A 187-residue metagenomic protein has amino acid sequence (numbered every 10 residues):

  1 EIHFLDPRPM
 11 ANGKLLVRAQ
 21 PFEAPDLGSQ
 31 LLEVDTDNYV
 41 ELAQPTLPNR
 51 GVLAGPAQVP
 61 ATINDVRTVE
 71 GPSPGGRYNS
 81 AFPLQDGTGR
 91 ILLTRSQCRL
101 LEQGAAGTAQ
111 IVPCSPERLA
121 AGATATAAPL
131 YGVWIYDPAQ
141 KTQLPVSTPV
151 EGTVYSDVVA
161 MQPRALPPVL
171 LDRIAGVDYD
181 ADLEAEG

Functional and structural regions predicted by a protein language model:
E1, D37-S73, V150-R164: Surface-exposed loop and turn segments in beta-propeller and other repeat-based domains that flank or scaffold
E1-D37: Beta-propeller domains
I2-K14, E70-T88, D157-E184: Structural signature of eukaryotic scaffold interfaces centered on beta-propeller domains
D6, P21-A24, V69-P72, L119-A127: Short consensus segments that form the blades of beta-propeller domains, in both extracellular/periplasmic
L15-A19, E33, R90-S96, L100-L101 (+2 more regions): Residue position within the beta-strands of beta-propeller blades
V17-E23, F82-Q85, L93-C98, G122-A125 (+1 more regions): Beta-strand C-termini and the immediately following turn/loop, strongest in propeller blades
A24-D35, L100-S115, A120-A121, A128-W134: Structural motif
D35-Y39, D137-K141: Short loop/turn segments that connect beta-strands within beta-propeller blades
